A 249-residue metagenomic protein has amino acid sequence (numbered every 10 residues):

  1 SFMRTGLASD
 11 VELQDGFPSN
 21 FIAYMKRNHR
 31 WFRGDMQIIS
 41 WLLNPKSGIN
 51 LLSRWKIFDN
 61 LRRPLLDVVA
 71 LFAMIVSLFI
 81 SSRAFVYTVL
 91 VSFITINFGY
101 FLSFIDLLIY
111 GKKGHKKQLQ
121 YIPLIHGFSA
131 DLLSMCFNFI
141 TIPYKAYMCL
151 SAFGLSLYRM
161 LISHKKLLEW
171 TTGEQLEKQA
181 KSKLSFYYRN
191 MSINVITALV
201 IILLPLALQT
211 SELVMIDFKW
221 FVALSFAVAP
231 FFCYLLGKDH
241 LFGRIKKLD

Functional and structural regions predicted by a protein language model:
S1-K145, M160-E174, Y188, S225 (+1 more regions): Non-transmembrane catalytic domains and loops of membrane-associated enzymes and transporters that build or traffic
V68, T172-L206, A223-A227: Hydrophobic membrane-spanning alpha-helices of multi-pass integral membrane proteins
V76-R83, L199-W220: Transmembrane helix-loop junctions at the membrane interface of multipass transporters and ion channels
F101, I105, V200-P205, F232: Alpha-helical membrane-inserting segments
Y147-L150: Catalytic cores of secreted or luminal carbohydrate-active enzymes
F153-K181, A207-A223: Hydrophobic alpha-helical transmembrane segments and immediately flanking/interface helices in integral membrane
F226-L236: Internal/C-terminal transmembrane anchor helices
